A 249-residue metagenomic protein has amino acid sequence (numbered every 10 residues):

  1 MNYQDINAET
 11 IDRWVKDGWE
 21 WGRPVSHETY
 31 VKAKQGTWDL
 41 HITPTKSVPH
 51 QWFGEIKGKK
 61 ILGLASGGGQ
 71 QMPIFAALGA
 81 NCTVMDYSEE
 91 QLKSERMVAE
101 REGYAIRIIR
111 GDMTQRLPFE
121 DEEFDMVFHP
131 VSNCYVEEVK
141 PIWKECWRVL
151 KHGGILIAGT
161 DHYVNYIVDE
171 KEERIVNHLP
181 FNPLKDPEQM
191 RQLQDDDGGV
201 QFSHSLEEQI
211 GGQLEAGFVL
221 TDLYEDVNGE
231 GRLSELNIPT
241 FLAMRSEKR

Functional and structural regions predicted by a protein language model:
V25-K59: Conserved alpha-helix/loop element of class I SAM-dependent methyltransferases that forms part of the SAM/SAH-binding
K59-R116: Class I SAM-dependent methyltransferase SAM/SAH-binding core
T114-V127: A short acidic, Gly/Pro-enriched loop at the edge of an enzyme's catalytic core that lines a small-molecule cofactor
D125-K140: A short SAM/SAH-binding and catalytic strip from SAM-dependent methyltransferases
K140-I155: A short glycine-rich, Lys/Arg-flanked "PGG" loop and its adjoining helix->strand segment in the class I
I155-E188: Conserved class I S-adenosyl-L-methionine
V200-L223: Short alpha-helix
A216-F218, R232-R249: Core SAM-dependent methyltransferase catalytic element
